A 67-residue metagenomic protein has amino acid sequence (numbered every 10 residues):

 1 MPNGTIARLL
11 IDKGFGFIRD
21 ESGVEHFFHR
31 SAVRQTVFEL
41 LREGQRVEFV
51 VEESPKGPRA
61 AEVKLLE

Functional and structural regions predicted by a protein language model:
M1-L10: Structural detector for short beta-strands of small beta-barrel domains
P2, V24, E43-V47, R59-A61: A generic structural signal for short beta-strands and their flanking turns/coil linkers
R8, D20, E62-L65: A residue-level detector for short acidic-glycine micro-motifs
L10, E21, E53-P55: A generic beta-sheet turn/junction motif
K13-I18: Short aromatic-glycine-enriched beta-strand elements
E25-V37: Beta-strand/loop nucleic-acid-binding surfaces
R34-E48: Short nucleic-acid-contacting surface segments enriched for D/E, G, S/T with interspersed K/R
E52-E67: OB-fold/S1-family single-stranded nucleic acid-binding modules
